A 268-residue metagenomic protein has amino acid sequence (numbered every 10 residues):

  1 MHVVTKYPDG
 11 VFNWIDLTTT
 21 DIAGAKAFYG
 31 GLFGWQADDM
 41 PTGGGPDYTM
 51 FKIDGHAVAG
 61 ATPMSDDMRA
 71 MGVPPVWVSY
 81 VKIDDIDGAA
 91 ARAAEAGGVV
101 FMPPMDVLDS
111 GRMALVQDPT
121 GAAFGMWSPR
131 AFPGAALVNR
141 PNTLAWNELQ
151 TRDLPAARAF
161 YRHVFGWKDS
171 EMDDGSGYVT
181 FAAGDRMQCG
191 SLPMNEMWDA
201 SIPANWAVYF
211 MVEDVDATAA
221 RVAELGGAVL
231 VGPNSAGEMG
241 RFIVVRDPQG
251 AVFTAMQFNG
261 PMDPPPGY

Functional and structural regions predicted by a protein language model:
M1-P8, A90, A94-A145, S170-D174 (+3 more regions): Vicinal oxygen chelate
Y7-D9, N13-H56, E95, P103-G111 (+3 more regions): Core segments of cupin and vicinal oxygen chelate
V11-T20, T49-F51, D67-R92, R112-V116 (+3 more regions): Vicinal oxygen chelate
G31, Q36, P41-G44, D67-V73 (+13 more regions): Hydrophobic/basic alpha-helical segments enriched in Actinobacteria
